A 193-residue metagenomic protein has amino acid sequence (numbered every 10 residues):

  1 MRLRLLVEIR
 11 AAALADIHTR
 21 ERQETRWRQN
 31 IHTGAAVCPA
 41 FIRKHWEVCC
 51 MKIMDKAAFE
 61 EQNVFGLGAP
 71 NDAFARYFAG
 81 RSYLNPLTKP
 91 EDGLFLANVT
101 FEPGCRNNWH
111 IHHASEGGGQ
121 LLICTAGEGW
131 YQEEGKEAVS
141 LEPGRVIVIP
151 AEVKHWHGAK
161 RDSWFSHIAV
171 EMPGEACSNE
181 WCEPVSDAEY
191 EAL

Functional and structural regions predicted by a protein language model:
T19, I31-T33: Short hydrophobic alpha-helical segments enriched in small aliphatic residues
R20-Q23, R43-K44: Intrinsic disorder/low-complexity segments enriched in small, polar and charged residues
E47-F95, S178-L193: A short, N-terminal "cap"/entry segment at the start of jelly-roll beta-barrel domains of the cupin/DSBH fold
N98-E102, H113-Y131, V170-M172: Short, conserved beta-strand element in jelly-roll/cupin
N108-H110, Y131-Q132, K154-R161: Short beta-strand His + acidic residue motifs that chelate non-heme Fe in jelly-roll/DSBH and cupin folds
G135-A151: Short acidic-glycine-tyrosine-enriched beta hairpin
V148, D162-W181: A short hydrophobic beta-strand segment most commonly corresponding to one strand of the jelly-roll/cupin
